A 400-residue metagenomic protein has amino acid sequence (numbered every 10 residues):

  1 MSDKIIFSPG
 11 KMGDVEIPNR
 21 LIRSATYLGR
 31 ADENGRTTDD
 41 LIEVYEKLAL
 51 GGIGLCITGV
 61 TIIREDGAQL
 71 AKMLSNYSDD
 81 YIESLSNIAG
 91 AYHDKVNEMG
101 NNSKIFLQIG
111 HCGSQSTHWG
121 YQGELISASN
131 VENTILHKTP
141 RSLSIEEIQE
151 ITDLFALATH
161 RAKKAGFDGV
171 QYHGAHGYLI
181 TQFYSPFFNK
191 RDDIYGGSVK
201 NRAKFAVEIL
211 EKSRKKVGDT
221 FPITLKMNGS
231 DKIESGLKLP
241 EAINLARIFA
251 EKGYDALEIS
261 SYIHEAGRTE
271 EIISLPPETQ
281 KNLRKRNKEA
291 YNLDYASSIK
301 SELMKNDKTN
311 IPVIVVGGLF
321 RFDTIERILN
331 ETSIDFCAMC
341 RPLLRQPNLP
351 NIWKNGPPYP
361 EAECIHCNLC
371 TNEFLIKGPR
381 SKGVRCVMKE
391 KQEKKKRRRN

Functional and structural regions predicted by a protein language model:
M1-N400: Flavin-dependent oxidoreductase catalytic cores
